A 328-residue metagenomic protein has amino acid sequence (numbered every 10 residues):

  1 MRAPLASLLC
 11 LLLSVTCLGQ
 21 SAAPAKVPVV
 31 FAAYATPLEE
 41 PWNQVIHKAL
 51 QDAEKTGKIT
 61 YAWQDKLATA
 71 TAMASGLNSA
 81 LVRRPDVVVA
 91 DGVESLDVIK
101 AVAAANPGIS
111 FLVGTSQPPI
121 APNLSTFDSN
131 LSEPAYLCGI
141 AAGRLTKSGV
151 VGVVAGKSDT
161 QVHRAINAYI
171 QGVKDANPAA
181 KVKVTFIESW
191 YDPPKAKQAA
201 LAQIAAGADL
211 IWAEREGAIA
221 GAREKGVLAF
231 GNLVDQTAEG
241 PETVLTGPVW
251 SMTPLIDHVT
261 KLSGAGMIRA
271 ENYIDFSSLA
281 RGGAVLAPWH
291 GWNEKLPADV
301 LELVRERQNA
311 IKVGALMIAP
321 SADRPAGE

Functional and structural regions predicted by a protein language model:
A6-C17: Bacterial N-terminal signal peptides
V27-A53, A62-A72, V93, S158-H163: Extracytoplasmic "Venus flytrap"
A32, R84-V93, L112-G114, A206-E216 (+1 more regions): Periplasmic-binding protein-like
L50, L137-A180, V184, N272-E294: An alpha-beta-alpha
Y61-A80, E188-I204: Structural motif
A104-S129, L233-T243: Flexible loop/hinge segments that line or gate small-molecule binding clefts
P119-A141, V153-S158, P241-P254: Short beta-strand elements at the ligand-binding edges of bilobed clamshell
A265-E328: Hinge/cleft segment of the Venus flytrap/periplasmic-binding protein
